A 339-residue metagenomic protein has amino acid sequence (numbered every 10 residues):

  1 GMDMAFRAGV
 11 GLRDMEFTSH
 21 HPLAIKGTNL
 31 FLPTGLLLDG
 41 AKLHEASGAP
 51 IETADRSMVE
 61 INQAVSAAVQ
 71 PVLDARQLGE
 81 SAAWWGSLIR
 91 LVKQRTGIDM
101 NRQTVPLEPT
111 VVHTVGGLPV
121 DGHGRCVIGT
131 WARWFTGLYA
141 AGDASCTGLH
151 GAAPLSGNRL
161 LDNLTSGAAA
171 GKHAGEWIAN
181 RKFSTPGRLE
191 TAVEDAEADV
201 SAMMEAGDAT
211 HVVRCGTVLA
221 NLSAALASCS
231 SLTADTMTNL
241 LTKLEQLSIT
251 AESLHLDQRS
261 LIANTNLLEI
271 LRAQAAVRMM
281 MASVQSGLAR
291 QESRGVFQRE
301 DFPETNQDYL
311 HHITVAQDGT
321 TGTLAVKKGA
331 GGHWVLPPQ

Functional and structural regions predicted by a protein language model:
G1-M4, A8-G9, L160-S166: Gly/Ser/Thr-rich active-site loops/lids in small-molecule metabolic enzymes that frequently grip phosphoryl groups
M4, V10-V111, H173, W177-A179: An anion/pyrophosphate-binding glycine-rich loop and adjacent beta-alpha core in soluble alpha-beta enzymes
E16, R76, H123, A144-S145: Anionic group-transfer/hydrolysis microenvironments
H21, V112-H113, H150, F297: Histidine-centered active-site/metal-ligand motif
N29-L32, P119, G148: Hydrophobic, small-residue-rich transmembrane alpha-helices and their short perimembrane loops in multi-pass membrane
L30-T34, L38, G79, V115 (+2 more regions): Alpha-helix capping and helix-loop boundary segments enriched in small/acidic/polar residues
L43-T53, R125-Y139, A144-Q339: Glycine- and aromatic-enriched mobile tails/lids
R90-T136, L189: FAD/FMN-dependent oxidoreductases across multiple families
